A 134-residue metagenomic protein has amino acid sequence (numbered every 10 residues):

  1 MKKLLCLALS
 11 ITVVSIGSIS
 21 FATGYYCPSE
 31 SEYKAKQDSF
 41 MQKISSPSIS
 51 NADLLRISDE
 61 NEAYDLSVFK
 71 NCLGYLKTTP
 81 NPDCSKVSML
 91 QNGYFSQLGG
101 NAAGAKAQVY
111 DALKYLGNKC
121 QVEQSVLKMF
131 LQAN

Functional and structural regions predicted by a protein language model:
M1-G24: Classical Sec-dependent N-terminal signal peptides that target proteins to the secretory pathway
L9, E30, Y75, V87-S88 (+1 more regions): General secretory precursor processing signal
S20-D59, A63, A133: Immediate post-signal-peptide N-terminus of mature secreted/exported proteins
C27, I44-S58, K77-C84, L98-A107 (+1 more regions): Charged, low-complexity interaction regions
Y33-F40, A105, V109-A112, E123-V126: Stable alpha-helical elements in mature extracytoplasmic
D65-Y110, Y115-L116: Long, amphipathic, charge-rich alpha-helical segments that form helical bundles/coiled-coils
N118-N134: Short, low-complexity, Pro/Ser/Thr/Gly-rich segments in the mature regions of secreted, periplasmic
